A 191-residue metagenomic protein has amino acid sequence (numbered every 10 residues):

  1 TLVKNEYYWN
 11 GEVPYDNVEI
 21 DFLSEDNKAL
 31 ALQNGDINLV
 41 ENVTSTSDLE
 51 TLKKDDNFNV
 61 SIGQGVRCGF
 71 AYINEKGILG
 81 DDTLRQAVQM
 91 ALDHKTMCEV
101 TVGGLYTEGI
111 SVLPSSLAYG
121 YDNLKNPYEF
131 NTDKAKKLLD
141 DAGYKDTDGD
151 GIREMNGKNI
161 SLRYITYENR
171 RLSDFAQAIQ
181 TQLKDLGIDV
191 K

Functional and structural regions predicted by a protein language model:
V3-Y8, G63-A87, A91, V100 (+3 more regions): A bilobed periplasmic-binding-protein/Venus flytrap-type ligand-binding module shared by bacterial periplasmic
N5-E50, Q180-T181, D189-K191: Ligand-site clamp/hinge motif
E12-D16, D82, E129-R163: Immediate post-signal peptide segment of exported/extracytoplasmic ligand-binding proteins
D16, D26-N34, E50, D82 (+8 more regions): Solvent-exposed, polar/charged alpha-helical surfaces in well-ordered, non-transmembrane soluble domains, broadly
E19-F22, N38-V43, V60-G63, G69-I73 (+5 more regions): Structural recognition of the beta-strand scaffold that forms the well-ordered cores of secreted hydrolase catalytic
L49-I62: Ligand-binding "clamshell"
E108-T147, Y167-D174: Structural transition elements
K145-K191: Ligand/substrate-recognition segments at binding pockets and active sites
